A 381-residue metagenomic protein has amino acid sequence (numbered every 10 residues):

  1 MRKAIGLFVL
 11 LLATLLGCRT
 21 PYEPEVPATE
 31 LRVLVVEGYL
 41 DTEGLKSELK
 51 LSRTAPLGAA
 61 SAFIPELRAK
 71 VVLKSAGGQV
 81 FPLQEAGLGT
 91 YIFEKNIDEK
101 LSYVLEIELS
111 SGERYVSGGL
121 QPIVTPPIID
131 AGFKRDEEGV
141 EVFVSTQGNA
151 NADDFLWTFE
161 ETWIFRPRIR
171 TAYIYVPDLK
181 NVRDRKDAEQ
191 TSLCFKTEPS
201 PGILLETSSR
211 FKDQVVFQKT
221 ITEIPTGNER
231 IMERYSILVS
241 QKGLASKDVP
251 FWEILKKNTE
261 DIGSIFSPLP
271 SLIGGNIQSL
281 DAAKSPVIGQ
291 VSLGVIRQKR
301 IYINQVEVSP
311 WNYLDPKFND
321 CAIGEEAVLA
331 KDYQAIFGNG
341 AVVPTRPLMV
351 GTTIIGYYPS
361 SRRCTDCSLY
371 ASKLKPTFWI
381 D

Functional and structural regions predicted by a protein language model:
R2-V9: Sec-dependent signal peptide recognition, specifically the positively charged N-region followed immediately by
V9-L10, E326: Generic signature of intrinsically disordered, low-complexity, basic-rich segments and short cationic peptides
T14-G17: C-terminal motif of bacterial Sec signal peptides marking the signal peptidase cleavage site
R19-K70, K74-D381: A sequence/structural signal for flexible, mid-protein segments enriched in small/helix-disrupting residues
